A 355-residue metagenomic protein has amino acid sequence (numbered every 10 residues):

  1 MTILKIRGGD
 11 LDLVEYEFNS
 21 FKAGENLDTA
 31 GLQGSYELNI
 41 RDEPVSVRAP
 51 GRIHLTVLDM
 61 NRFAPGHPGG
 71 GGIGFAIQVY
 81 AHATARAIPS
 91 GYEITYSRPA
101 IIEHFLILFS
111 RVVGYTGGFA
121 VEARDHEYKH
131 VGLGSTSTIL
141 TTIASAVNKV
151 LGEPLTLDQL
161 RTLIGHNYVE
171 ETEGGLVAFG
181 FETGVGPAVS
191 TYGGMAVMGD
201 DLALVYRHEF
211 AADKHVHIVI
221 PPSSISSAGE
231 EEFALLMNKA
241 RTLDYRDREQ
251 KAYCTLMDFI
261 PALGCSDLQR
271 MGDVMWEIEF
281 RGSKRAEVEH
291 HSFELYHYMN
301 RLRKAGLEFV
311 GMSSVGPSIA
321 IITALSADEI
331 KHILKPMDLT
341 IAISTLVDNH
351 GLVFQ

Functional and structural regions predicted by a protein language model:
T2-R48, T56-L58, R62-G70, T156-L157 (+2 more regions): ATP-dependent small-molecule kinase catalytic core of the GHMP/sugar-kinase superfamily and closely related
G66-H82: Short catalytic helix/loop segments, enriched in acidic residues and glycine and frequently bearing histidine
Q78-G174: Anion-binding (especially nucleotide phosphate/pyrophosphate-binding) glycine-rich loop and adjoining beta-alpha core
H82-R86, G306-S313: Short, flexible, solvent-exposed loop/turn segments with mixed acidic/basic and small polar residues
A87, Y96, P221, I321-L325: Short beta-strand-to-loop capping motifs
G132-S135, I139, R246-E249, V310-S314: Short glycine/threonine-rich catalytic loop with a Thr-x-Gly-x-Asp
S292-L295, M312-A320: Small/polar glycine-rich anion-binding or flexible loop at a beta-alpha turn
